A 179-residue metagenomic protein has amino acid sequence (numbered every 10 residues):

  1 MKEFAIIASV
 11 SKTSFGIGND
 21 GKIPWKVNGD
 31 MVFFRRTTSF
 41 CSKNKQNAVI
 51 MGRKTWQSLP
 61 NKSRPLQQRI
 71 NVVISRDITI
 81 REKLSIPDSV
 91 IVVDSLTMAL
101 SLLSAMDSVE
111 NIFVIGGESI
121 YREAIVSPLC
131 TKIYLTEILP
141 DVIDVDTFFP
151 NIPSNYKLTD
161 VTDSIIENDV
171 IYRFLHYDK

Functional and structural regions predicted by a protein language model:
M1-K179: Enzymes that bind and transform nitrogen-containing heteroaromatic metabolites
